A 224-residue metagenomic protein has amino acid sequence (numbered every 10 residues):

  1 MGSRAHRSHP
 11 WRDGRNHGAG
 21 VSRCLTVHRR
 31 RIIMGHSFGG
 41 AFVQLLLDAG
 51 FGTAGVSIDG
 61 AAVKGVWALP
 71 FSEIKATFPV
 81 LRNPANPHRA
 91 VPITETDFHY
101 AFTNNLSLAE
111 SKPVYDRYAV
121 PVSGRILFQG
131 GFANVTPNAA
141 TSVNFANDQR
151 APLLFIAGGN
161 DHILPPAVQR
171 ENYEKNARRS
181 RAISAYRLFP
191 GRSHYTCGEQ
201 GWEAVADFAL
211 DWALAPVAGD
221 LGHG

Functional and structural regions predicted by a protein language model:
N16-R31: Conserved acidic catalytic loop of the alpha/beta-hydrolase fold
I32-V66: Conserved hydrolase catalytic core segment
T53-H88, F128-V135: Flexible "cap/lid" loop of the alpha/beta hydrolase fold
I93-F128: Conserved alpha/beta-hydrolase catalytic His-Asp/Glu region
S123-F145: Active-site nucleophile elbow and catalytic-triad environment of alpha/beta-hydrolase enzymes
Q149, F155-A157, D161: Short beta-strand/loop motif that positions the catalytic acidic residue of the alpha/beta-hydrolase fold
H162-E171: Conserved alpha/beta-hydrolase "acid-adjacent" motif
R179, I183-G224: Catalytic active-site module of serine/aspartate enzymes centered on a nucleophile-bearing elbow/loop
